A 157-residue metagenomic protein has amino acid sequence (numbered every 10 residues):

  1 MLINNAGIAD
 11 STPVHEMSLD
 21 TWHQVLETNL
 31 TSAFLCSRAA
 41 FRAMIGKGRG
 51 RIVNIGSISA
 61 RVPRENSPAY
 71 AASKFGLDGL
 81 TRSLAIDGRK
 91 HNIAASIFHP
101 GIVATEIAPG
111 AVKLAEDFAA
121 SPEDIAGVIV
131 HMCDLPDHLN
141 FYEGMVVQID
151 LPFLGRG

Functional and structural regions predicted by a protein language model:
T12, A39-R51, H138: A short helix-coil junction within the Rossmann-fold of NAD(P)-dependent oxidoreductases
P13-V14, T21-H23: Substrate-binding pocket helix/loop in short-chain dehydrogenase/reductase
H15, V62-P68: Active-site loop immediately N-terminal to the catalytic Tyr-X3-Lys motif of short-chain dehydrogenase/reductase
S37, S73: Active-site helix of classical SDR
S57: Residue(s) in the substrate-gating loop at a strand-loop-helix junction that position the organic substrate next
V62, S83-I93: Active-site-adjacent segment of SDR/Rossmann-fold oxidoreductases
K90-H91, I97-F98, L114-L154: C-terminal helical subdomain
